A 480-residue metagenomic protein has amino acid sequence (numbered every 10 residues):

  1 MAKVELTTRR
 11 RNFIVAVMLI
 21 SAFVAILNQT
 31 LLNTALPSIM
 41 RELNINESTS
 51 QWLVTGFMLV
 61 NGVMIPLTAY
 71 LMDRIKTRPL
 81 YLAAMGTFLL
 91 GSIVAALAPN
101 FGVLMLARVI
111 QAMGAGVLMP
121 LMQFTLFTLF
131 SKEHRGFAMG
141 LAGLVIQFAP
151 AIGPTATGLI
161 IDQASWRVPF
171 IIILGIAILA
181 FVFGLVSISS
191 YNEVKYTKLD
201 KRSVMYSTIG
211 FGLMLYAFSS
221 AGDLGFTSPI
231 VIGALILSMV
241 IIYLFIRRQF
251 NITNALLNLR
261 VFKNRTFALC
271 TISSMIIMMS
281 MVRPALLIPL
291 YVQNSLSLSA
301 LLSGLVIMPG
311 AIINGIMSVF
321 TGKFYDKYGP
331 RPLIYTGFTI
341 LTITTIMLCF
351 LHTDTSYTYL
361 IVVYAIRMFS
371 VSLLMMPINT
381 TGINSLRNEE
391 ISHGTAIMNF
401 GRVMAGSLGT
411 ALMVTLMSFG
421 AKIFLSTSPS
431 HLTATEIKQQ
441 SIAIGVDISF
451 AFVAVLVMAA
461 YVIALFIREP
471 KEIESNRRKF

Functional and structural regions predicted by a protein language model:
M1-R10, L432-Q439, I467-F480: Intrinsic disorder in cytosolic terminal tails and internal cytosolic loops of multi-pass membrane transporters
A2-E5, F181-T208, F250-R265, D326 (+1 more regions): Flexible interhelical linker loops that connect adjacent transmembrane helices in multi-pass membrane transporters
F13-L27, L32-L36, L43-G56, A69 (+11 more regions): 12-transmembrane solute porter fold
I65-R202: Helix-loop-helix hairpins in multi-pass membrane proteins, especially solute transporters
I93-V94, L159, V182, G212 (+3 more regions): Alpha-helical transmembrane segments of multipass membrane proteins
F127-F130, L185-S189, F218, I246-F250 (+1 more regions): Structural signal for the C-terminal ends of transmembrane alpha-helices and the immediately following loop
N192-E193, T208-V231, I246-F250: Phenylalanine-glycine-rich, low-complexity intrinsically disordered regions, typified by the FG/GLFG repeat domains
I423-A434: Peri-membrane helix termini and adjoining interfacial loops of integral membrane proteins
